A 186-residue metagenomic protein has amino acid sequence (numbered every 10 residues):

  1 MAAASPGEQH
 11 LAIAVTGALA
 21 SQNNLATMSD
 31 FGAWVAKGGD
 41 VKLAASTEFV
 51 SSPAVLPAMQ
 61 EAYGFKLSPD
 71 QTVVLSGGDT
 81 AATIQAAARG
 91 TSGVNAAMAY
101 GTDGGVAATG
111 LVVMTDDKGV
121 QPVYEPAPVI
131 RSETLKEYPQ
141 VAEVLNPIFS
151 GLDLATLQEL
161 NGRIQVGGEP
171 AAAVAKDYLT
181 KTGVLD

Functional and structural regions predicted by a protein language model:
M1-A2, K66, G93, G104-K118: Ligand-binding "clamshell"
M1-K42, S150-L154: A conserved helix-loop-strand patch within extracytoplasmic ligand-binding domains of the periplasmic binding
A4-H10, D116-E125: Short Pro/Gly-enriched coil loops immediately N-terminal to beta-strands
H10-S21, Y124-Y138: A bilobed periplasmic-binding-protein/Venus flytrap-type ligand-binding module shared by bacterial periplasmic
G17-A18, S46, T91-G104, Y124 (+1 more regions): Beta->alpha turn/N-cap motifs
M28-T72: Ligand-binding cleft/hinge of the Venus flytrap
V50-A54, A58-A62, E143-D186: An extracytoplasmic/periplasmic, membrane-proximal ligand-sensing/linker region
P57-A62, S76-A97: Short helices/loops that flank or line small-molecule/ion binding pockets
